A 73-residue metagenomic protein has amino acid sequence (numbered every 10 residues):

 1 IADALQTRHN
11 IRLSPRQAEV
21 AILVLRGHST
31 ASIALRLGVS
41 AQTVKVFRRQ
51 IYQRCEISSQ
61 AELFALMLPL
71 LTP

Functional and structural regions predicted by a protein language model:
I1-D3, V20, L35-R36: Short hydrophobic/aromatic-rich motifs at helix boundaries and adjacent loops
A2-N10, R49-P73: Basic, Lys/Arg-enriched C-terminal extension of HTH/homeodomain DNA-binding domains
R12-L13, I22, V44: Residue-level marker of regulatory loop/turn positions in helix-turn-helix DNA-binding domains and in histidine
R16-Q17: The N-cap/first-turn positions of alpha helices within or immediately adjacent to helix-turn-helix DNA-binding domains
V24-H28, M67: Short helix-to-turn junction characteristic of helix-turn-helix DNA-binding domains, especially the helix
G27-E62: Recognition helix of helix-turn-helix DNA-binding domains
